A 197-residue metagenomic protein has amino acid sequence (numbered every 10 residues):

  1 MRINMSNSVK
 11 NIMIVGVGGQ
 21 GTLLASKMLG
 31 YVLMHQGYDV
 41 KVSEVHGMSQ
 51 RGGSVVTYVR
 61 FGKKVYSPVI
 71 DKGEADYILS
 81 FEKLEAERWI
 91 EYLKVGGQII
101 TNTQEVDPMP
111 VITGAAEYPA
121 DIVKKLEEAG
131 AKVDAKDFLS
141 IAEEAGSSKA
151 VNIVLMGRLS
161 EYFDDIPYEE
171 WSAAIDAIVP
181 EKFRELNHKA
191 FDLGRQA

Functional and structural regions predicted by a protein language model:
R2-A197: Active-site cofactor/cluster-binding pocket
